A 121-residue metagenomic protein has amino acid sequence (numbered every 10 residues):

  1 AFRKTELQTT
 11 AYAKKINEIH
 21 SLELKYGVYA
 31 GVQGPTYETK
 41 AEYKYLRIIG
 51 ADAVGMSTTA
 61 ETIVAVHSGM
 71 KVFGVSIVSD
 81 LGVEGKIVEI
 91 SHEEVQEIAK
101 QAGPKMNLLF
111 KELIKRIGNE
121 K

Functional and structural regions predicted by a protein language model:
A1-K86, E93-G118: Glycine-rich phosphate- or other oxyanion-binding loops that anchor nucleotides, phosphorylated ligands
